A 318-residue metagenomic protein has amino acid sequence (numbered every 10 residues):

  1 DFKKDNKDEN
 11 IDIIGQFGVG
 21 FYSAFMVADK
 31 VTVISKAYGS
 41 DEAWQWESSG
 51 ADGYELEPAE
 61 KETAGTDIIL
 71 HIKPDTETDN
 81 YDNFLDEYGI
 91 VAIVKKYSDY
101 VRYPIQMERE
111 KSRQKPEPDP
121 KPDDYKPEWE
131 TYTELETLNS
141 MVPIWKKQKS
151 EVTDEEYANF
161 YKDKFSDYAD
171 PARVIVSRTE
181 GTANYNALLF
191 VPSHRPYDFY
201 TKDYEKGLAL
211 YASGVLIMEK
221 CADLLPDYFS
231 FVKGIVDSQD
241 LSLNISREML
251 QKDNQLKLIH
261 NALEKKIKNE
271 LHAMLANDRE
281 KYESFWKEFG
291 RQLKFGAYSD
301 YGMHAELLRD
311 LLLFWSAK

Functional and structural regions predicted by a protein language model:
D1-F84, A92, K115, S316-A317: GHKL (Bergerat-fold) ATPase N-terminal catalytic module, capturing the glycine-rich phosphate-binding loop and acidic
D1-N6, S150-A172, A212, L307-A317: A short, contiguous, amphipathic alpha-helix enriched in charged residues
F2-D5, V27-A37, H71, Y97-P104 (+6 more regions): Conserved, well-folded catalytic cores of nucleic-acid-processing and energy-transducing macromolecular machines
K7, G50, K61-A64, D99-Y100 (+2 more regions): Short flexible coil/turn linkers enriched for glycine and charged/polar residues that connect secondary-structure
K61, D79-Y81, R102, P118-Q148 (+2 more regions): GHKL/Bergerat-fold ATPase module
V101-R113: A short amphipathic beta-strand at an alpha->beta junction
D154-P196: Extended, Lys/Arg-enriched charged tracts that mediate electrostatic binding to polyanionic substrates
R195, K206, E280, S284-K318: A contiguous, basic/glycine-rich beta-loop/short-helix subdomain that forms a polymer-engagement track
